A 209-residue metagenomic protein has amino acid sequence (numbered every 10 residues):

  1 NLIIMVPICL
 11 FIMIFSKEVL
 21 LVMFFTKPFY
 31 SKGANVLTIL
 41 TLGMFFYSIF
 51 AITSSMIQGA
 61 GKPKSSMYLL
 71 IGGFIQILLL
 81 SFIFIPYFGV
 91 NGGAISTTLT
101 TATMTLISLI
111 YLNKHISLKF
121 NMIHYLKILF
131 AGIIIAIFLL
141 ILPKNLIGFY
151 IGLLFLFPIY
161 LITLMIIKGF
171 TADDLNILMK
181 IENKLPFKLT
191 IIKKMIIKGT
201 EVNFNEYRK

Functional and structural regions predicted by a protein language model:
N1-V6: Junctions where cytoplasmic loops transition into the N-terminal start of transmembrane alpha-helices in multi-pass
I8-M13, L42, F50, T105 (+1 more regions): Alpha-helical transmembrane segments
I12-G43: Interfacial segments at transmembrane-helix termini and the short loops linking adjacent helices
I12-K17, S81, L109, I135 (+1 more regions): Alpha-helical transmembrane segments of polytopic integral membrane proteins, especially the permease/helical cores
N35-G61, S65-N113, A131, G152-F157: Short runs within selected transmembrane alpha-helices of multi-pass transporters and secretion channels
I71-L78, L126-I137, K184-L189: Small-residue-rich segments of transmembrane alpha-helices in multi-pass membrane proteins, especially helix faces
T98-K144, I159-L178: C-terminal transmembrane helix end/exit motif
P143-K209: Membrane-proximal transmembrane or re-entrant/amphipathic helices at the cytosolic face
